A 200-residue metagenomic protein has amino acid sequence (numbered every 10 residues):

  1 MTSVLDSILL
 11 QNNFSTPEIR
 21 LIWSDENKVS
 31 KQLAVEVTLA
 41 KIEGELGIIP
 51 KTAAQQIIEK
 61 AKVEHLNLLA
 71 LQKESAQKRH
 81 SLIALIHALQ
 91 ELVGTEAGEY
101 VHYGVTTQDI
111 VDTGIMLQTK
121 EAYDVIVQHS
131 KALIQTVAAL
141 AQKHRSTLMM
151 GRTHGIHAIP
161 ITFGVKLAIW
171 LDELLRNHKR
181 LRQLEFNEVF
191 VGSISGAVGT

Functional and structural regions predicted by a protein language model:
T2-T200: A helix-coil-helix interface module used to build multimeric assemblies and to scaffold catalytic/cofactor sites
